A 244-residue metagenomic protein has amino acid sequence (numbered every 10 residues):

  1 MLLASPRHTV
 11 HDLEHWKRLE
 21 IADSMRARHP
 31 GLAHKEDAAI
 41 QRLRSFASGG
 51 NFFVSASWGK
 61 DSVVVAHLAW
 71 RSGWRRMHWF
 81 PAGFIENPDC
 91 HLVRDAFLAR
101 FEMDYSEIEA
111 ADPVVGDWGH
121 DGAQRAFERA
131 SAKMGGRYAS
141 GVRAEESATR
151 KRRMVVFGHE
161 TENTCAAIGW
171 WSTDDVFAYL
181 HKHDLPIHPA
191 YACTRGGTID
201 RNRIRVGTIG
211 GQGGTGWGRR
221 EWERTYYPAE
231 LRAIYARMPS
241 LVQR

Functional and structural regions predicted by a protein language model:
M1-R244: Nucleotide-activated chemistry modules centered on ATP-dependent adenylation/adenylyltransferase
